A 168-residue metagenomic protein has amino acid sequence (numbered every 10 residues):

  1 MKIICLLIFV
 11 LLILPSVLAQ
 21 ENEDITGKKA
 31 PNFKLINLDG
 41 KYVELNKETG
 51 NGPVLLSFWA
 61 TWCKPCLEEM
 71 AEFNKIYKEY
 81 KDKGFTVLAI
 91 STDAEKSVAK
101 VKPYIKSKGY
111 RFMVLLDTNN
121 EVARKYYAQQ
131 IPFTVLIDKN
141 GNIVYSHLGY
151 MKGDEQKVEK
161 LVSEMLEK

Functional and structural regions predicted by a protein language model:
K2-I8: Sec-dependent signal peptide recognition, specifically the positively charged N-region followed immediately by
C5, P15-N32, T49-G50: N-proximal helix/coil linker or "cap" segments that precede and/or mark the start of modular domains
D24, N37-L38, I137-D138: Short, acidic, Ser/Thr-enriched surface-loop or helix-capping motifs
F33-V54: A short beta-strand-turn-helix
G52-V54, F58-W62, Q130: Short pre-active-site segment immediately N-terminal to redox-active cysteine/selenocysteine motifs in thiol-based
L67-K108, T118-K125: Structural microenvironment flanking redox-active thiols in thiol-disulfide oxidoreductases
P103-Y110, T118-S163: Thiol/disulfide oxidoreductase modules built on the thioredoxin-like
